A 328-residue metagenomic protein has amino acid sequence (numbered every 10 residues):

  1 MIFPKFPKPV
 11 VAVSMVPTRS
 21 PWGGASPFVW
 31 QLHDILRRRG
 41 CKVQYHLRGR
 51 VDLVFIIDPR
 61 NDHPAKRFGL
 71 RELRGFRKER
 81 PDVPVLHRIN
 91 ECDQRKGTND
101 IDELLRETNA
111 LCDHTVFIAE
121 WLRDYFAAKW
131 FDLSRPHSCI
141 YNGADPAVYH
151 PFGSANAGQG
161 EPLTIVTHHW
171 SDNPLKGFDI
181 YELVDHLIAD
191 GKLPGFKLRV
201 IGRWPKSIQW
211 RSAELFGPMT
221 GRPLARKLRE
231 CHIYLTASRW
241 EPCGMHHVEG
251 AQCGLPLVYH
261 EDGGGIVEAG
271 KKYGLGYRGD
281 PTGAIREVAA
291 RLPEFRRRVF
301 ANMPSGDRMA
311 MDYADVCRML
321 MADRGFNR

Functional and structural regions predicted by a protein language model:
G40, Q44-L111, W121: Extended catalytic core of nucleotide-activated donor transferases of GT-like folds
G97-N99, Y141-E161: Acidic anion/phosphate-binding donor-loop and adjacent secondary structure in glycosyltransferase catalytic cores
A110-P136, A144: A short, active-site helix/loop in glycosyltransferases that binds the activated sugar's phosphate group
N156-K176, E182-H186: Conserved donor-binding/catalytic core segment of Leloir-type glycosyltransferases
R239: Aromatic "clamp/platform" in nucleotide-sugar-dependent glycosyltransferases that forms part of the donor/acceptor
P256-H260: Short hydrophobic beta-strand element within catalytic cores of glycosyltransferases and related nucleotide-activated
V267-V288: Change "using UDP/GDP/dTDP sugars" to "using nucleotide sugars
A290-R328: A charged, aromatic-enriched C-terminal amphipathic alpha-helix characteristic of glycosyltransferases across folds
